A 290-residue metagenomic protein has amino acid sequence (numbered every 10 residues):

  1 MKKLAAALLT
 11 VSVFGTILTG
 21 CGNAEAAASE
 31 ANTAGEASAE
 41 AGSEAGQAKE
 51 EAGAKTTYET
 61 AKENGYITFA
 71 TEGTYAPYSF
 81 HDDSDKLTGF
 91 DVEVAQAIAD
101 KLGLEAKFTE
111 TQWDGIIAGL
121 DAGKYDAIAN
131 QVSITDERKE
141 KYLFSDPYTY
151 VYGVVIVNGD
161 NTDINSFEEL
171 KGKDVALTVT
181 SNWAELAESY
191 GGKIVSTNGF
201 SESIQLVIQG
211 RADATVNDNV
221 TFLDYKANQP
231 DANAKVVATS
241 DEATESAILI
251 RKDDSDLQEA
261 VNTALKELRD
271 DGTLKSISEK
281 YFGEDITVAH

Functional and structural regions predicted by a protein language model:
L4, I17-E44: Bacterial lipoprotein signal-peptidase II cleavage site
G22-A24, V92-K101, V179-S181, E245-E284: Extended ligand-binding regions for polar small-molecule ligands
T33, K49-N130: Extracytoplasmic small-molecule ligand-binding "clamshell" domains of the periplasmic binding protein/Venus flytrap
T68, G103-E105, D121-N130, K173-D174 (+2 more regions): Alpha-to-beta junction loops
F108-A118, T162, T180-S181, V195-Q209 (+1 more regions): Short helix-initiation/N-cap motifs at beta->coil->alpha
V132-E140, L186-S189, D213-A243: A ligand-binding cleft/hinge motif common to bilobed small-molecule-binding domains
Y150-V157, L223-T263, E284-H290: Periplasmic-binding protein-like
N158-D174: Flexible hinge/capping segments at coil-to-helix
